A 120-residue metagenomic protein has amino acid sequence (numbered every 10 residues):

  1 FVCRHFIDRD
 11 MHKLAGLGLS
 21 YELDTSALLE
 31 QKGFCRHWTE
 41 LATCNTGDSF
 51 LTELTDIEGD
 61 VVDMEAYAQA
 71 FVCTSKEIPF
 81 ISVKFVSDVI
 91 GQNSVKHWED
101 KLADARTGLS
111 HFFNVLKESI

Functional and structural regions predicted by a protein language model:
F1-I120: Glycine-rich phosphate- or other oxyanion-binding loops that anchor nucleotides, phosphorylated ligands
